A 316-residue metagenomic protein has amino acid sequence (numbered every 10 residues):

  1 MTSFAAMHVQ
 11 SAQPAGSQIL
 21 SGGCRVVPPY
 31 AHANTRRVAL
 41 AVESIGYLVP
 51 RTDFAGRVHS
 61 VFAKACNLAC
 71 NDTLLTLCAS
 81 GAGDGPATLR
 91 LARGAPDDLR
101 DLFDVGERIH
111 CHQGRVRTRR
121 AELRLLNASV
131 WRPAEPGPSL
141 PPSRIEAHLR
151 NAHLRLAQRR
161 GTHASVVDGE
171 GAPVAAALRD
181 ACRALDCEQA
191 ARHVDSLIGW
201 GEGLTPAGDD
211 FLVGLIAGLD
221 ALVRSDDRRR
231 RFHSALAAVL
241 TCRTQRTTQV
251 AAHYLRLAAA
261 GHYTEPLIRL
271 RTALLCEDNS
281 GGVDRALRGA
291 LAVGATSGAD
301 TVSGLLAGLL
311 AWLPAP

Functional and structural regions predicted by a protein language model:
M1-H8: N-terminal acidic, proline/glycine-rich, low-complexity intrinsically disordered segments
F4, I19, C24-C182, C187 (+9 more regions): Phosphate/adenylate-binding glycine loop and adjacent helical scaffold
H8-Q13, Q18: Low-complexity, intrinsically disordered or signal/transmembrane-proximal segments
R179, V194-I198, I216, R271 (+1 more regions): Amphipathic alpha-helical segments within well-ordered protein domains
G203-D220, S297-L309: Conserved phosphate/anionic-ligand binding catalytic regions in large, soluble enzymes, centered on
A217-A221, R228-A273: Active-site pocket-lining segment
L222-D226, W312-L313: Long alpha-helical scaffolds in large eukaryotic adaptor/regulatory proteins, encompassing alpha-solenoid repeat systems
P266-P316: Acidic, carboxylate-rich catalytic segments that either coordinate divalent cations
